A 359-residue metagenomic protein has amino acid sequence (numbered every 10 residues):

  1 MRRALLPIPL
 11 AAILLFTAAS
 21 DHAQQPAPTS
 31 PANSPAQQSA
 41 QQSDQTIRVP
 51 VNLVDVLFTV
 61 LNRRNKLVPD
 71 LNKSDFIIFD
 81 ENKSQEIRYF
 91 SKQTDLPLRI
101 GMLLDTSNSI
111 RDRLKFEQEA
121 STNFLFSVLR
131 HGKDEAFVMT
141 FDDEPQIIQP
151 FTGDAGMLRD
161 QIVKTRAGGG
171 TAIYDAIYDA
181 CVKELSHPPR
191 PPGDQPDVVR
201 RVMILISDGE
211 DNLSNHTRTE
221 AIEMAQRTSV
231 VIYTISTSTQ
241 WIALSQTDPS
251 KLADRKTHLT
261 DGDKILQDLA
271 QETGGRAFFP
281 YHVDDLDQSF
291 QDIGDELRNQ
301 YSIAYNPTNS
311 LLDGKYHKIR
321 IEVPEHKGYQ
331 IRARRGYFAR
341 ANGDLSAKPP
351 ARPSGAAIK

Functional and structural regions predicted by a protein language model:
M1-A4: Positively charged n-region of N-terminal signal peptides that target proteins for export
P7-T17: Bacterial N-terminal signal peptides
D21-K359: Scaffold/interface architecture of coatomer-like assemblies
